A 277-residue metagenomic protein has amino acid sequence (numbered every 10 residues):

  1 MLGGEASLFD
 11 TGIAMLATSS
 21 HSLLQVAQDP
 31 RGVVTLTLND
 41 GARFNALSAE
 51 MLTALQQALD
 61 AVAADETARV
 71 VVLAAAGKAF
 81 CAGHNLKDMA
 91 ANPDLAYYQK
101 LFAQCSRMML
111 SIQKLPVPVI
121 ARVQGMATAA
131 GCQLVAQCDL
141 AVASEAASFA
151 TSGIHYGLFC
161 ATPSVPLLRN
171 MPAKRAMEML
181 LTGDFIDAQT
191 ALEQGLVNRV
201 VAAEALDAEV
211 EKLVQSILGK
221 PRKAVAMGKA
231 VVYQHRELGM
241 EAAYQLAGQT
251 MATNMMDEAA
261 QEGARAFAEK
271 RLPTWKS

Functional and structural regions predicted by a protein language model:
G4-A76, L110, D207: Conserved CoA-thioester-binding segment of acyl-CoA-metabolizing enzymes
G12-N39, R43, F185-I217, A226-H235 (+1 more regions): Amphipathic alpha-helical segments at domain termini/boundaries
L23, T53, T67, A75-L110 (+2 more regions): Glycine- (often His-adjacent) and acidic-residue-rich active-site loop that binds/positions the CoA thioester
L36, D40, L55, L73 (+6 more regions): Terminal peptide-recognition signature
L110-V225, D257, E262-R265: Crotonase-fold acyl-CoA enzyme core
M179-L180, V231-Q234, T250-M255: Helix-loop "lid/cap" segments that line or gate small-molecule binding pockets
